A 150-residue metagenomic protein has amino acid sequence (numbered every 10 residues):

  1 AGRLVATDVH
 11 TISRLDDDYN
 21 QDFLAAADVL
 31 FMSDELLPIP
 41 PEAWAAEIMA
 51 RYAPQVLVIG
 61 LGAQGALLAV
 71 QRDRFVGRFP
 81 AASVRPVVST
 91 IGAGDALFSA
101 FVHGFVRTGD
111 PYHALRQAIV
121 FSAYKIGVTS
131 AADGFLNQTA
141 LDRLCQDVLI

Functional and structural regions predicted by a protein language model:
A1-E47, Q64-G65: Conserved beta-alpha-beta core of the PfkB/ribokinase-like small-molecule kinase fold
A43-I150: Conserved phosphate-binding/catalytic region of the ribokinase-like
